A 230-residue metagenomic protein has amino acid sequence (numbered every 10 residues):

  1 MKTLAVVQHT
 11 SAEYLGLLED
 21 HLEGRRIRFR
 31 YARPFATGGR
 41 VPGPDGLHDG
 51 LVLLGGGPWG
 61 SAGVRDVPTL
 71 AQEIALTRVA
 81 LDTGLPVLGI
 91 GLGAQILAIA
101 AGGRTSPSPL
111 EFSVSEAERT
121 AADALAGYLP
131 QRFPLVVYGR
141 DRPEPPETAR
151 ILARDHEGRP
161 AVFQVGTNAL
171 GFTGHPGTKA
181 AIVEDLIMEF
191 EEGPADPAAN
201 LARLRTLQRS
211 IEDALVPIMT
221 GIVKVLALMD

Functional and structural regions predicted by a protein language model:
M1-A5: Extreme N-terminal starter segment of soluble prokaryotic enzymes
V6-V7, L54: Short hydrophobic segments within beta-strands
V7-H9, P34, L92, G174: Cofactor-binding loop segments of dinucleotide-utilizing enzymes, especially the Rossmann-like FAD- and NAD(P)+-binding
A12-L17: Short N-terminal binding/cap micro-motifs at the start of the first secondary-structure element
D20-L88: Flexible gly/pro-rich beta->alpha loop and the following alpha-helix that scaffold active-site loops
V79-R104: Catalytic nucleophile loop
I99-A181: Pocket-forming structural segment of enzyme catalytic cores
T178-D230: Acyltransferase
